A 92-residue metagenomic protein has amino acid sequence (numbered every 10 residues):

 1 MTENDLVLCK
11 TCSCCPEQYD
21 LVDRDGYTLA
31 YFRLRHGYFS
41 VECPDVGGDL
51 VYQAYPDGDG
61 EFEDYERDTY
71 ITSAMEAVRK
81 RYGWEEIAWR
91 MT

Functional and structural regions predicted by a protein language model:
M1-T92: Cysteine-centric segments in proteins
